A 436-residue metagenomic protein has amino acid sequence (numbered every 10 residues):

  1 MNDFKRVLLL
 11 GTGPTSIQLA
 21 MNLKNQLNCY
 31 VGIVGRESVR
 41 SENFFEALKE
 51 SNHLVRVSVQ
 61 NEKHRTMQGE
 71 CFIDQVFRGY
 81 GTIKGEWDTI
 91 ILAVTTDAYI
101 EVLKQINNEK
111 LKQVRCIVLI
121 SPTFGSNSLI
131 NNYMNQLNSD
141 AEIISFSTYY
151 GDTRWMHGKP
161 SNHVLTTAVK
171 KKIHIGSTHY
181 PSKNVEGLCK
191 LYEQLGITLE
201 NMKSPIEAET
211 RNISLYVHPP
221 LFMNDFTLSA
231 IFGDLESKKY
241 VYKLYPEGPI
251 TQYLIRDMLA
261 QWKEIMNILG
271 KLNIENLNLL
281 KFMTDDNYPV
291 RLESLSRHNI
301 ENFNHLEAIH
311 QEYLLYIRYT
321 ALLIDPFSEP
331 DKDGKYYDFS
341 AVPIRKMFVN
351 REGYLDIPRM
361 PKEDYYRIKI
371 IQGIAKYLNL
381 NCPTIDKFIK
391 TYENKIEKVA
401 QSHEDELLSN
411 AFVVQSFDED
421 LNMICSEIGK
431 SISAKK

Functional and structural regions predicted by a protein language model:
M1-E62: NAD(P)+-binding Rossmann beta1-loop-alpha1 motif at the extreme N-terminus of oxidoreductases
F4-K5, R115, K171-I173: Nucleotide donor/acceptor-binding cores
R6, D88-I90, C116: Structural motif
R65-K110, G176-H179: Rossmann-like NAD(P)-binding element
T96-G158: Rossmann-like NAD(P)(H) cofactor-binding subdomain of soluble oxidoreductases
I130-L235: Rossmann-fold dinucleotide-binding core
R211-P361, Y365, L378: C-terminal substrate-binding/catalytic lobe of Rossmann-fold NAD(P)-dependent dehydrogenases
L378-S433: C-terminal amphipathic alpha-helical interaction region
